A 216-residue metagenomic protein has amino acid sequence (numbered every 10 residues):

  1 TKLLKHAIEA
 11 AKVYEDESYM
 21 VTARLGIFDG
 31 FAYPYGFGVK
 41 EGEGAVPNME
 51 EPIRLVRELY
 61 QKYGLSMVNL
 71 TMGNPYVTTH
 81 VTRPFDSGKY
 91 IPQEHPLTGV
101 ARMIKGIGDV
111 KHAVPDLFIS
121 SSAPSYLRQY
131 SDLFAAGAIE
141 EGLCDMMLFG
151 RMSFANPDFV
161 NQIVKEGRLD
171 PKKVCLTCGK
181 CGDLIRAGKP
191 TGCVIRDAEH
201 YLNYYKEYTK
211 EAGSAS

Functional and structural regions predicted by a protein language model:
T1-S216: Flavin-dependent oxidoreductase catalytic cores
